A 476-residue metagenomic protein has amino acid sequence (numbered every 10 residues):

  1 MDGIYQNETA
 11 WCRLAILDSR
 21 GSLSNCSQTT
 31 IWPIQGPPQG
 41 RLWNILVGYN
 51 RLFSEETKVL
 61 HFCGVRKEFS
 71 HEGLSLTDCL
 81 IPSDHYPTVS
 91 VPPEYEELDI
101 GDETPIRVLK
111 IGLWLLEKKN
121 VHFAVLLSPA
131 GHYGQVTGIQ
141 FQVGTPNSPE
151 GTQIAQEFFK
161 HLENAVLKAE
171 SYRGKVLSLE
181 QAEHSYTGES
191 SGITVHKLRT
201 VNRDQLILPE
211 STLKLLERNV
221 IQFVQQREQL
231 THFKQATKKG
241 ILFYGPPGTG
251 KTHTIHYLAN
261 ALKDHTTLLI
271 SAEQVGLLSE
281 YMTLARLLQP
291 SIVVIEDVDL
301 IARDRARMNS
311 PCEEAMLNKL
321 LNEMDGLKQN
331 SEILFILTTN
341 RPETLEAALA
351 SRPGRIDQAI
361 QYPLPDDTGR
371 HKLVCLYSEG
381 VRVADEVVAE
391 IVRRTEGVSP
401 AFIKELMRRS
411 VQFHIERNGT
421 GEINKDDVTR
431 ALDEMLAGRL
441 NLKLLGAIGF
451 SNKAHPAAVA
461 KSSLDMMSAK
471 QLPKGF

Functional and structural regions predicted by a protein language model:
M1-Q225, K238, E273, P456-F476: AAA+ P-loop ATPase mechanoenzymes
T57-K58, L167-G174, E228, V293 (+4 more regions): Residue-level signal for secondary-structure boundary elements
N147, N164, L208, D325 (+3 more regions): Amphipathic alpha-helical interaction elements
Q153-E157, L215, E280, T344 (+1 more regions): Acidic, Ser/Thr-rich intrinsically disordered and amphipathic helical segments
F158, M316-K319, L406: Hydrophobic alpha-helical membrane-association signature
S190-G192, K238, C312-L317, I423-T429: Glycine-rich, flexible loop segments associated with nucleotide phosphate handling
N202-I391, F476: Walker A/P-loop NTP-binding motif of AAA+ ATPase domains
R352, D367-F476: C-terminal alpha-helical "lid" subdomain
